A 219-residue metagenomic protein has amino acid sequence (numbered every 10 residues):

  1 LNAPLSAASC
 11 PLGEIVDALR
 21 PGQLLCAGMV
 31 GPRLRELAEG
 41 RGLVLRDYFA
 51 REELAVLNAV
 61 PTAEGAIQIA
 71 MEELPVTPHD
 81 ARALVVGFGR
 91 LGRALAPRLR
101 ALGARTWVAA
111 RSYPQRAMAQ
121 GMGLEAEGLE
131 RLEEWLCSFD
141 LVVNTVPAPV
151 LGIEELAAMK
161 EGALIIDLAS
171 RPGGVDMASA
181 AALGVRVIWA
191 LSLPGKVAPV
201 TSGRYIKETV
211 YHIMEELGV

Functional and structural regions predicted by a protein language model:
L1-L37, N144-V150: Phosphate-bearing ligand-interacting subdomains that bind or position ATP/ADP/UDP/GDP/NAD(P) or nucleotide-linked
P11-R20, A119-G195: Rossmann-like adenosine-cofactor binding region
L19, L24-Y48, L168-E215: Rossmann-fold NAD(P)-binding glycine/threonine-rich loop
G22, H79-R82, G162: Phosphate-coordination loops involved in phosphoryl transfer and adenosine-cofactor binding
E52-M71: A glycine-rich, Thr/Ser-enriched phosphate-binding loop motif common to dinucleotide/cofactor-binding enzymes
H79-R100: Glycine-rich adenosine-cofactor-binding loop
L102-M122: NAD(P)-binding Rossmann-fold cofactor-contacting core
